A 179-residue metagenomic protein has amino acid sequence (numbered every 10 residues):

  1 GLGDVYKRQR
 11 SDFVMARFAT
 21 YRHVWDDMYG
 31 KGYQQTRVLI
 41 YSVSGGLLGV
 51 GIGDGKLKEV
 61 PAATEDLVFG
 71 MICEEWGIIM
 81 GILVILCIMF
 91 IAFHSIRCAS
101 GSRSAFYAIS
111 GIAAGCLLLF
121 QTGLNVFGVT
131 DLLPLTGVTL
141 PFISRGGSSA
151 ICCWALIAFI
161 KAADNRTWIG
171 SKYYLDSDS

Functional and structural regions predicted by a protein language model:
D4-L83, R103-S110: Hydrophobic, glycine- and aromatic-enriched re-entrant/interface helices and adjoining loop segments
Q9, F13, F90-H94, L118-Q121 (+1 more regions): Transmembrane alpha-helix boundary/anchor motif
E59-V60, M71-E74, A114-L118, F142-G146: Transmembrane helix-bundle signature of multi-pass membrane transporters/permeases
I79, L83-F90, I112, C116 (+3 more regions): Lipid-exposed faces of alpha-helical membrane segments in multi-pass integral membrane proteins
M89-S100, F159-T167: Structural signal for the C-terminal ends of transmembrane alpha-helices and the immediately following loop
C98-G137, I143: Loop-to-helix entry and N-terminal half of a specific, functionally important transmembrane alpha helix in multi-pass
G123-S179: A juxtamembrane structural motif centered on a specific transmembrane helix
